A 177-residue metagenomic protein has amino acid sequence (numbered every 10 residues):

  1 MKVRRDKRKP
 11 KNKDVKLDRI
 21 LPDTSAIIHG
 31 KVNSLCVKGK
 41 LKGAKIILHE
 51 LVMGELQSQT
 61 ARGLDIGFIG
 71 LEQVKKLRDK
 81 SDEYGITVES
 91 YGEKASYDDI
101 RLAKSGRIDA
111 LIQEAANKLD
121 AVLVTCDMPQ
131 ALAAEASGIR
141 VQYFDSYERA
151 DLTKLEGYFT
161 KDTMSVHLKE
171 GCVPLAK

Functional and structural regions predicted by a protein language model:
M1-L17: Non-catalytic pre-domain segments flanking phosphatase-related domains
K2-R5, P22-S25, A134, E170-V173: N-terminal, positively charged regions that mediate nucleic acid binding
K9-D14, C36-K38, G157: Short boundary motifs at domain starts and secondary-structure transition points
P10, G106, A116, R149-D151 (+1 more regions): Short secondary-structure boundary micro-motifs
K16-V122, P129-S137: Active-site-proximal, substrate-binding regions of enzyme catalytic domains and RNA-binding/basic surfaces
V88, A134, V141, V166 (+1 more regions): Generic structural hydrophobic/aromatic packing signal, biased to beta-strands
A121-V124, M128-T153, Y158: Accessory nucleic-acid engagement/destabilization modules that flank
E148-K177: N-terminal "pre-motor" subdomain/linker immediately upstream of P-loop NTPase catalytic cores
